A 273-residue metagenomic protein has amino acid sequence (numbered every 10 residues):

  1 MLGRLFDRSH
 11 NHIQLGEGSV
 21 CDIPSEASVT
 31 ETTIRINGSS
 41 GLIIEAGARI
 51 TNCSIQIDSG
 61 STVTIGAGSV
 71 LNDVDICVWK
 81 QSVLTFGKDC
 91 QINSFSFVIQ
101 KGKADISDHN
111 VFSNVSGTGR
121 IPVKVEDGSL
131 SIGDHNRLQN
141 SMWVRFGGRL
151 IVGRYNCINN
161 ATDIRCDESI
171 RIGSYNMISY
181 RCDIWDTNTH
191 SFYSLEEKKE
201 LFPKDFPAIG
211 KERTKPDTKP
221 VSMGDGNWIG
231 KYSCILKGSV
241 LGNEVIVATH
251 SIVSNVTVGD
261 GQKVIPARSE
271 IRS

Functional and structural regions predicted by a protein language model:
M1-R8, E45, I50, A67-D73 (+2 more regions): Glycine-rich hexapeptide-repeat left-handed beta-helix
M1-T30, R35-N37, N72, N93 (+1 more regions): Membrane-proximal basic amphipathic "stem/tether" segments
N11, C21, A27, T32-I34 (+6 more regions): Conserved positions within tandem-repeat grammars
T33, S54, D75, A161-D163: Short aromatic/hydrophobic contact patches that present stacked aromatics for nucleic-acid/ligand binding
S54, N140-M142: N-terminal beta-strand/beta-hairpin edge segment
F146-Y155, N159-E168, I172: Hydrophobic, well-structured mid-protein blocks that either form specific transmembrane helices
